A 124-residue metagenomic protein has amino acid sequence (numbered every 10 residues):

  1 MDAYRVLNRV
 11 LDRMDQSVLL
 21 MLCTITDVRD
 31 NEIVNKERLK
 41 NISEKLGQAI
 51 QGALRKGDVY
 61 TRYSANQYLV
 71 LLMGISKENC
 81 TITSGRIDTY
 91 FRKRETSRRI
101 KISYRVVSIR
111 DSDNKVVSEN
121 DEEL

Functional and structural regions predicted by a protein language model:
M1-N8, D12-L20, T26-Q51, T61-A65 (+2 more regions): Conserved long alpha-helical elements within nucleotide-processing catalytic cores of c-di-GMP signaling and class III
V10, G52-V59, T89-R99: Short catalytic/binding micro-motifs of nucleotide second-messenger systems
L19-M21, D58-M73, S97-L124: A short glycine-enriched loop-to-beta-strand structural element that forms part of the catalytic core of nucleotide
K36, K40, K45, K56 (+5 more regions): Context-gated lysine
I82-R92, L124: Regulatory sensory/coupling modules that transmit signals to nucleotide-handling catalytic cores
